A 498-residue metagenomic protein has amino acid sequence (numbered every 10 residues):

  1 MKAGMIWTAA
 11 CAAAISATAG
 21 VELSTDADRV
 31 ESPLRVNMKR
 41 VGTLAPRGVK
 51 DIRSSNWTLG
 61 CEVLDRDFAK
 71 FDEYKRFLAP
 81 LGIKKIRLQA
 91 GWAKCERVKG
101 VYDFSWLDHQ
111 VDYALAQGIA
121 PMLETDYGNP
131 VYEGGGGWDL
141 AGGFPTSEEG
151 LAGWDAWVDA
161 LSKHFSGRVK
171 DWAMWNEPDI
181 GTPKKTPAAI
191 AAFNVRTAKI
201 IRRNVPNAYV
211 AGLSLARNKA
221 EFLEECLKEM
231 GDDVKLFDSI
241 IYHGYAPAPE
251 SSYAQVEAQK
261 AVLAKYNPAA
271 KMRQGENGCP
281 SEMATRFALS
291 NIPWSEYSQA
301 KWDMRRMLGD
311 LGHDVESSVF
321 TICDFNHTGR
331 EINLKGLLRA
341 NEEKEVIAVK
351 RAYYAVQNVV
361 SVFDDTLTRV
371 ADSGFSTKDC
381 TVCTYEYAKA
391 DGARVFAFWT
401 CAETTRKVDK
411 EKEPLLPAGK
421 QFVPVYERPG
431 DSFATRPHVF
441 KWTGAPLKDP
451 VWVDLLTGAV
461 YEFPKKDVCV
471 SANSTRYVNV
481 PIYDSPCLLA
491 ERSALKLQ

Functional and structural regions predicted by a protein language model:
K2-C11, S16-L81, L88-G91, A494-Q498: Mature N-terminal, pre-catalytic/accessory segment of carbohydrate-active enzymes
K39-A45, F68-R76, S105-Q110, A156-L161 (+5 more regions): Alpha-helical scaffolding within the catalytic cores of extracellular/periplasmic polymer-degrading hydrolases
L81-F237, G244-P247: Substrate-binding cleft and catalytic face of glycoside hydrolase catalytic domains, especially the flexible beta-alpha
P187-G309, H313-S317: Noncatalytic carbohydrate-binding groove/subsite architecture in carbohydrate-active enzymes
C279-F363, V370-C380: Aromatic/acidic polysaccharide-binding cleft in carbohydrate-active enzymes
F375-A445: Carbohydrate-binding surface patches
V439-Y461: Solvent-exposed beta-hairpin/edge-strand motifs
Y461-Q498: C-terminal beta-strand-rich structural cap/linker in extracellular carbohydrate-active enzymes
